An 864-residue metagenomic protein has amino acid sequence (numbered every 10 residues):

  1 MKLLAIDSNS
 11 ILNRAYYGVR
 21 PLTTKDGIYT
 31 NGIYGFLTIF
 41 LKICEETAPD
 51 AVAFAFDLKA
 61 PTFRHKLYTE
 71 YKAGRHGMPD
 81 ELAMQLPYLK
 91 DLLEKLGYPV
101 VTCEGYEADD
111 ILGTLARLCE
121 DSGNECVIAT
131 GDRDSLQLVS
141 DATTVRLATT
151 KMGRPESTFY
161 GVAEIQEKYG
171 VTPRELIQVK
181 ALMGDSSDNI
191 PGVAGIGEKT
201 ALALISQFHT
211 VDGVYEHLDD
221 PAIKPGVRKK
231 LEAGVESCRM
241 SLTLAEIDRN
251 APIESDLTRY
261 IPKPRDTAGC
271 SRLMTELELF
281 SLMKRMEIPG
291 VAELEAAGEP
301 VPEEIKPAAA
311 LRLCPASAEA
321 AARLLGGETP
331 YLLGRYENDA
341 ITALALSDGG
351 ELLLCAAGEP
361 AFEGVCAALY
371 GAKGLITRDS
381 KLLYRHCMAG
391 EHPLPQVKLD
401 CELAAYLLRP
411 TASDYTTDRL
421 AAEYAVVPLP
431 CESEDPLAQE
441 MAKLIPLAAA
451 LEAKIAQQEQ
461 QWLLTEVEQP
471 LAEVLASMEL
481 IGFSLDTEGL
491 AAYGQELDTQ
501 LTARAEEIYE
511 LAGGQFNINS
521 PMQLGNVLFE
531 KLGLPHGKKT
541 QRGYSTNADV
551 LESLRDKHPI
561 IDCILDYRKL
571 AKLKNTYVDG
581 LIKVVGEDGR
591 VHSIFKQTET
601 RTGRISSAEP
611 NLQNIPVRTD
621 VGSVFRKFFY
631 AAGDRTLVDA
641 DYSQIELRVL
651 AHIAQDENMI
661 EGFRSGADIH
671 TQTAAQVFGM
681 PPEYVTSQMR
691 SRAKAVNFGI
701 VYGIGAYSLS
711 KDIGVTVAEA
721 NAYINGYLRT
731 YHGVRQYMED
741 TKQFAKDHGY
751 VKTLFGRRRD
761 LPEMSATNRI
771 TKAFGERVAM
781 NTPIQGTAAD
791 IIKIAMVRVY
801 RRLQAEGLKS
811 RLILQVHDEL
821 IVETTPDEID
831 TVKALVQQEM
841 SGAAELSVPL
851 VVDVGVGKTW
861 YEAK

Functional and structural regions predicted by a protein language model:
M1-A53, D57, R64, A345: Non-catalytic, usually N-terminal nucleic-acid engagement modules in DNA/RNA processing proteins
A5-S10, I128-G131, S135-A163, P393-P410 (+3 more regions): Conserved beta-strand -> loop -> alpha-helix junction used to position metal-binding or nucleic-acid-contacting
L22-T24, A73-I253: Extended two-metal-dependent nuclease catalytic cores across DNA- and RNA-processing enzymes
A51-A53, G105-E107, G131, R312-I455 (+1 more regions): Conserved DEDDh/DEDDy metal-dependent 3′-5′ exonuclease domain
G234-G358, G374-L375, Q439-V617, T636 (+6 more regions): Conserved "right-hand" nucleotidyltransferase catalytic core of DNA-directed polymerases
L346-D348, Y384, E402-P430, P436-A438 (+2 more regions): Function-dense linear segments that define catalytic or interfacial modules in macromolecule-processing proteins
E473, L480, D588, H592-S593 (+5 more regions): Conserved catalytic core of nucleic-acid polymerases
T499-E506, E510-D562, R729-R777, N781 (+1 more regions): C-terminal polymerase-core module
